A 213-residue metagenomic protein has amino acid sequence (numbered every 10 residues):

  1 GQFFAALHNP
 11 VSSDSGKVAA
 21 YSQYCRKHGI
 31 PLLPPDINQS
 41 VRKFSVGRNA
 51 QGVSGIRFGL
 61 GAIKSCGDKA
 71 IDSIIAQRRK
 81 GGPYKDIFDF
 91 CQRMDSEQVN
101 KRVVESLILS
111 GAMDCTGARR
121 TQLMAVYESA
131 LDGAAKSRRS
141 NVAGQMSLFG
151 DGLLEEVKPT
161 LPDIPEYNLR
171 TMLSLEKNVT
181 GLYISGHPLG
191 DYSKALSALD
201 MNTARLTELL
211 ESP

Functional and structural regions predicted by a protein language model:
G1-P213: Noncatalytic, beta-rich nucleic-acid-contacting surfaces in large DNA/RNA-processing enzymes
